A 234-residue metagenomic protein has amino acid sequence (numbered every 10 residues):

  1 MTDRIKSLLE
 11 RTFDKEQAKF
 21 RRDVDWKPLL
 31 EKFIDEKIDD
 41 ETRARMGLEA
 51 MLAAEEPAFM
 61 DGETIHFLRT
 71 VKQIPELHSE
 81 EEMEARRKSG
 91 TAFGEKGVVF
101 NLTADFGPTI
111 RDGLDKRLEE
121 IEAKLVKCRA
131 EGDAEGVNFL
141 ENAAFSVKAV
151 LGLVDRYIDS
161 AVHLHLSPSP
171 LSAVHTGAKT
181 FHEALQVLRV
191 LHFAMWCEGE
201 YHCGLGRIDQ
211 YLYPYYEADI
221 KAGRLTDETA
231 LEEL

Functional and structural regions predicted by a protein language model:
M1-K124: Long, non-catalytic protein-protein interaction scaffolds
I38, R43-M46, L52, P57-E63 (+5 more regions): Mature, well-folded catalytic/scaffold domains that follow N-terminal targeting or propeptide regions
L114, V147-L151: Short amphipathic alpha-helical heptad-repeat segments
